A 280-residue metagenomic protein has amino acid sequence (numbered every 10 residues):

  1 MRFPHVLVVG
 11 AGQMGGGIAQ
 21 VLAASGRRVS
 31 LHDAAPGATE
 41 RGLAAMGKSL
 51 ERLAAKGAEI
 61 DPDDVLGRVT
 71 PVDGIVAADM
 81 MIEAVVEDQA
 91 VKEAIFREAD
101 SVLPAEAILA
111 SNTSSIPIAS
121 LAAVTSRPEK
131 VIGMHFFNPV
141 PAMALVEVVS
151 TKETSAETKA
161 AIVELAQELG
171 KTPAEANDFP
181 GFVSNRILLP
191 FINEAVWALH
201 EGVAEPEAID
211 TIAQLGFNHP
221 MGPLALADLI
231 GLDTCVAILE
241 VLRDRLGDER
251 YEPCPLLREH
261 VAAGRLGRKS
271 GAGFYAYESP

Functional and structural regions predicted by a protein language model:
M1-R52, K56: NAD(P)+-binding Rossmann beta1-loop-alpha1 motif at the extreme N-terminus of oxidoreductases
R2, S25, Q167-D178, H200-E201 (+1 more regions): NAD(P)-dependent Rossmann-like dehydrogenase/reductase catalytic/cofactor-binding core
S30, N185-I192: Structural/interface elements that position substrates and couple domains in central-metabolism enzymes
A35, S155, A204-A208: Helix N-cap / loop-to-helix initiation motif
G37-A38, R52-I108, I116: Rossmann-like NAD(P)-binding element
I108-D178, F182-R186: Rossmann-fold dinucleotide-binding core
